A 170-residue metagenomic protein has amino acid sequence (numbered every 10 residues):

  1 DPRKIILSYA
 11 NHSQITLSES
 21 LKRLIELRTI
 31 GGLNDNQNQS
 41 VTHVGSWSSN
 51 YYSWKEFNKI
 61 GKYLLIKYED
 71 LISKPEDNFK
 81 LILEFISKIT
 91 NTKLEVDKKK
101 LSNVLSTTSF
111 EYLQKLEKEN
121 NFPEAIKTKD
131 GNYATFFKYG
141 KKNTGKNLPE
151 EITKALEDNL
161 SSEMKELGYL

Functional and structural regions predicted by a protein language model:
D1-T135, E150-K154, S161-K165, Y169: PAPS-dependent sulfotransferase catalytic domain
T135-K142: Short, contiguous pre-domain boundary segments
K142-L148: Acyl-group handling in specialized metabolite and lipid biosynthesis
